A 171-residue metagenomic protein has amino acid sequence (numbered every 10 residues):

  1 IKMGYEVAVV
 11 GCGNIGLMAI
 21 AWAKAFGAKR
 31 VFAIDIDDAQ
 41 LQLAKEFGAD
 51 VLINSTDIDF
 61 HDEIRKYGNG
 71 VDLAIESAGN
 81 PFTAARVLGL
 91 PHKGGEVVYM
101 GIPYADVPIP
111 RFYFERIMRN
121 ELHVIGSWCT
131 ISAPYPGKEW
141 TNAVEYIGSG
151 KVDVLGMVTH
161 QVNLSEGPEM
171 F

Functional and structural regions predicted by a protein language model:
I1-D57, D62: Mid-domain Rossmann-like dinucleotide-binding core that forms the NAD(H)/NADP(H) cofactor-binding site
Y5, G95-E96, L122: Glycine-centered, small-residue-biased loops immediately flanking beta-strands in adenine/cofactor-binding cores
V51-T56, T159-E166: Short acidic-hydrophobic, aromatic-tinged amphipathic segments that line or gate anion-handling sites
E63-A74: A short acidic, Gly/Pro-enriched loop at the edge of an enzyme's catalytic core that lines a small-molecule cofactor
S77-A85: Beta-loop-alpha module in the N-terminal Rossmann-like domain of NAD(P)-dependent dehydrogenases, especially those
P91-K93: Helix-to-beta-strand junctions that scaffold the AdoMet/dcAdoMet cofactor pocket in Class I SAM-dependent enzymes
M100-G101: Acidic carboxylate diad motif detector
V107-H160, P168-E169: C-terminal substrate-binding/catalytic core of Rossmann-like NAD(P)-dependent dehydrogenases/reductases
